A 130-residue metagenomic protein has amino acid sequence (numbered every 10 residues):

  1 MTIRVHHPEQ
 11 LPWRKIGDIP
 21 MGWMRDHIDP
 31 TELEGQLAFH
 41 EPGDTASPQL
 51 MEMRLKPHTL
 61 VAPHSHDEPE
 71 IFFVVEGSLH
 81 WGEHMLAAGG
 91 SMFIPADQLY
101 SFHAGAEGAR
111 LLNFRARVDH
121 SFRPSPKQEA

Functional and structural regions predicted by a protein language model:
M1-S47, K127-A130: A short, N-terminal "cap"/entry segment at the start of jelly-roll beta-barrel domains of the cupin/DSBH fold
L33-S65, M85, P95-L99: Conserved short histidine dyad/triad with adjacent acidic residue
R54, F73, F93, H103-A104: Well-ordered beta-strand positions
P57, D67-L79: Glycine- and acidic-residue-biased ligand/ion/polar-headgroup-sensing regions
G82: ABC transporter nucleotide-binding domain catalytic core, centered on the Walker B motif
M85-A87, A96-P124: Ligand-binding loop in jelly-roll beta-barrel domains
